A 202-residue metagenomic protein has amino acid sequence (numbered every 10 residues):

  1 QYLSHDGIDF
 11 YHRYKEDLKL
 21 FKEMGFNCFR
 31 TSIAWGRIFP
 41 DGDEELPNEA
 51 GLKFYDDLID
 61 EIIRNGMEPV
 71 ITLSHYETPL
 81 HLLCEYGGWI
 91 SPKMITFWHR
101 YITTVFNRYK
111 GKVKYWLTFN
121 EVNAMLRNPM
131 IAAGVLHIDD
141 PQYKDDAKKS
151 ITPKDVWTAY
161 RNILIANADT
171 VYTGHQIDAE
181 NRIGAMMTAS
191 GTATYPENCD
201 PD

Functional and structural regions predicted by a protein language model:
Q1-Y14, L18, K22-N27, F39-D202: Non-catalytic scaffold segments within catalytic domains of secreted glycoside hydrolases
I33-R37: Active-site gating/metal-coordination segments in enzymes
